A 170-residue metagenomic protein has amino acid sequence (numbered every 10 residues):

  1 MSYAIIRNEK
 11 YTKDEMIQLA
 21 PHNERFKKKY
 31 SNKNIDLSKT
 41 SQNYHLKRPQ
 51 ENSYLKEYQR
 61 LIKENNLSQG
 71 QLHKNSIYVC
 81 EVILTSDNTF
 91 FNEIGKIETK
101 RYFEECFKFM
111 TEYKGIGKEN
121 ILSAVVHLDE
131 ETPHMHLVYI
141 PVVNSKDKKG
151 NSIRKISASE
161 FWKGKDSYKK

Functional and structural regions predicted by a protein language model:
M1-K170: N-terminal nicking endonuclease/strand-transfer module with a His-rich metal-binding environment and a catalytic Tyr
